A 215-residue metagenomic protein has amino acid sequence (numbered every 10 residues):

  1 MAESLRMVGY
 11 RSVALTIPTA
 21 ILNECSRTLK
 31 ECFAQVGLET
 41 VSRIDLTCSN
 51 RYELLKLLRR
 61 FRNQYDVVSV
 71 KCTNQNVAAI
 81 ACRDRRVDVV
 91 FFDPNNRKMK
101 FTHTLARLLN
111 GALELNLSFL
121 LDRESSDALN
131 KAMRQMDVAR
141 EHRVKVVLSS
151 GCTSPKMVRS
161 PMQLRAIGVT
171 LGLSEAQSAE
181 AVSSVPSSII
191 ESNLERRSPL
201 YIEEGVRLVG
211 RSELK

Functional and structural regions predicted by a protein language model:
M1, D45-T47, V67-K71: Active-site mouth loops of central-metabolism enzymes
M1-T16, L22-V36, Y52-N63, N76-K215: Charged catalytic cores and adjacent phosphate/nucleic-acid-binding surfaces used for phosphate/nucleic-acid chemistry
G37-T47: Glycine-rich phosphate-binding "P-loop"
T40-S42, R62-V68: Short beta-strand/loop segments at the ligand-binding rim of alpha/beta enzyme cores
